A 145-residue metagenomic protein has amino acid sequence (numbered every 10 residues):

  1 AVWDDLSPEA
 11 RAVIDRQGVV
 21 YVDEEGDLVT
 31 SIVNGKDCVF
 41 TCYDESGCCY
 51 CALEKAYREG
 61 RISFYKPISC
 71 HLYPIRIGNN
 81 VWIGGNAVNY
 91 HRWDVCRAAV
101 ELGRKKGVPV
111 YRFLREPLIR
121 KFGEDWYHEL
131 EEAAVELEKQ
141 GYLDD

Functional and structural regions predicted by a protein language model:
A1-D145: Short loop/turn segments that flank or connect secondary-structure elements
